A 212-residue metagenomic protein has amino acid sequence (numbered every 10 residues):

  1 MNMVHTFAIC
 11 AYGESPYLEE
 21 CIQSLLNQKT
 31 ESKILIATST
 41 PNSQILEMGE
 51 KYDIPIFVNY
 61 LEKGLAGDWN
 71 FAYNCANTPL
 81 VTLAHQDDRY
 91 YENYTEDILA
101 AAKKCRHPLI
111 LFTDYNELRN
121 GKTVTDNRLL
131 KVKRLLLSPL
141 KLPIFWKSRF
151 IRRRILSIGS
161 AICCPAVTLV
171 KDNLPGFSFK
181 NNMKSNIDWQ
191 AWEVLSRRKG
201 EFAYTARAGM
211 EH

Functional and structural regions predicted by a protein language model:
M1-S24: N-proximal low-complexity "stem/linker" segments adjacent to membrane-targeting elements
Q23-S32: Short, acidic, metal-binding catalytic loop of nucleotide-sugar glycosyltransferases
A37-L46, L61: A conserved acidic beta->alpha catalytic loop
Y60-A76: Glycine-rich, basic loop-to-helix element that forms the pyrophosphate-binding segment of sugar-nucleotide handling
V81: Short aromatic/hydrophobic "clamp" motif used to bind/position activated sugar donors
H85-R89, D114: The conserved acidic donor/metal-binding loop of glycosyltransferases
N93-V132: Conserved donor NDP-sugar-binding/catalytic core segment of glycosyltransferases
P139-H212: Conserved nucleotide-sugar donor-binding catalytic segment
